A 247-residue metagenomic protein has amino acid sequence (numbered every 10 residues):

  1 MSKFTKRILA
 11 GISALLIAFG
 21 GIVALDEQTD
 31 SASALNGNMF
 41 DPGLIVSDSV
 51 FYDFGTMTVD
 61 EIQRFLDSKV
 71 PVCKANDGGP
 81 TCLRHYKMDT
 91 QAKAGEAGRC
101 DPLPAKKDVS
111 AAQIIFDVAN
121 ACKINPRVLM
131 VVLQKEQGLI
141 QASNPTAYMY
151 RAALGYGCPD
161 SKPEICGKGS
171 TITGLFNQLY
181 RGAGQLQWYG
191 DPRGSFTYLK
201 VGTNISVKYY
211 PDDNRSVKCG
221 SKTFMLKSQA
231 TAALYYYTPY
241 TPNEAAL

Functional and structural regions predicted by a protein language model:
S2-I12: Bacterial N-terminal signal peptides that target proteins for export
S13-G21: Hydrophobic core
G21-N36: Sec-dependent signal peptide cleavage junction
S33-V72, G157-L247: Non-catalytic cell-wall polysaccharide-engagement segments
D48-Q137: Export/targeting segments at the very N-terminus of extracytoplasmic proteins
A97-P102, L139-T173: Substrate-binding clefts and substrate-entry loops adjacent to catalytic sites of polymer-processing enzymes acting on
P104-A112, A121-P126, T146-M149, K168-L179: Solvent-exposed, acidic/flexible segments
A119-C122, E136-S143, A183-R193: Sec/Tat-exported extracytoplasmic proteins
